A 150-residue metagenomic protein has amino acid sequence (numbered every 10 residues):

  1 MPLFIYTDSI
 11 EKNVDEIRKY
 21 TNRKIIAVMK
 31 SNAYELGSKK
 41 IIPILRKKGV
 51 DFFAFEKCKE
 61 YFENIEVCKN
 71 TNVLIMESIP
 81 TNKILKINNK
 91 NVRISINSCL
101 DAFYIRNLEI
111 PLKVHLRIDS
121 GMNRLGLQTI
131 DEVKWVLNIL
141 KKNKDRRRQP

Functional and structural regions predicted by a protein language model:
M1-Y20: Positively charged, low-complexity intrinsically disordered leader regions
P2-I5, R23-P150: Active-site-proximal beta-alpha core segment in soluble small-molecule metabolic enzymes
